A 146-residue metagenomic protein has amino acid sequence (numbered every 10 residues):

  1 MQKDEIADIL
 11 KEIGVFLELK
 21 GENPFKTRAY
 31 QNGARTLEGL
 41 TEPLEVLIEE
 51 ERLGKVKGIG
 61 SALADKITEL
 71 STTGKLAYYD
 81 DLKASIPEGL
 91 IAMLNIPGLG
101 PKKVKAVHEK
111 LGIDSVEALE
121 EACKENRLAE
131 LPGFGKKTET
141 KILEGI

Functional and structural regions predicted by a protein language model:
K3-D8, I13-G39: Double-stranded DNA-binding cores of transcription factors and transposases
P24-I146: Accessory alpha-helical DNA-binding modules that contact the DNA backbone or grooves
